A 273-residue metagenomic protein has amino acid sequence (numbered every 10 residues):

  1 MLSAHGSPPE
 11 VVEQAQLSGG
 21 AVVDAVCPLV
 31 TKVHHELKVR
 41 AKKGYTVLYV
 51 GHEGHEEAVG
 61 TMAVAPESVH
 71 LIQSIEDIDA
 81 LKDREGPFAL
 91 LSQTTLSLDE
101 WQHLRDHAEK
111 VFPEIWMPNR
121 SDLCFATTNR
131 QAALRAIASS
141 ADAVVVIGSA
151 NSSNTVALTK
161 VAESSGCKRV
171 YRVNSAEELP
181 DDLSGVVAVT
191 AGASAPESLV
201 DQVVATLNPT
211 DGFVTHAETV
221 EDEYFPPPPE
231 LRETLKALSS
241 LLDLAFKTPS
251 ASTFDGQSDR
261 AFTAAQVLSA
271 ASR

Functional and structural regions predicted by a protein language model:
L2-A191, E197-S198, Q202-R273: The feature marks the mature, well-folded catalytic cores of soluble enzymes
